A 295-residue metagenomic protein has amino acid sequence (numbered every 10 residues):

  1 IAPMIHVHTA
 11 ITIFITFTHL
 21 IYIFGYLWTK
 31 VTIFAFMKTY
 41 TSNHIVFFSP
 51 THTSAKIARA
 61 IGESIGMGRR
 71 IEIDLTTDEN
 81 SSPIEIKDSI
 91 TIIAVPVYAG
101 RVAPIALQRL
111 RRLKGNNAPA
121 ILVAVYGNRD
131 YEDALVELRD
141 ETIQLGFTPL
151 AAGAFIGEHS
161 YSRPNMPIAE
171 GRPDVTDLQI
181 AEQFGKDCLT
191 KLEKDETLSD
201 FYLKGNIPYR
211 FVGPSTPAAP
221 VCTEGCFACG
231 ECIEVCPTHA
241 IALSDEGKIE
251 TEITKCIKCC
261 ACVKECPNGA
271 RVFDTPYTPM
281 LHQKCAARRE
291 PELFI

Functional and structural regions predicted by a protein language model:
I1-I15: Extreme N-terminal basic, low-complexity initiation segments that serve as generic localization/processing leaders
V7-T9, L20-G25, A35: Short hydrophobic alpha-helical segments enriched in small aliphatic residues
T32-H44, S49-T76, S81-S215, D274-I295: FMN-binding flavodoxin-like domain, especially the glycine-rich phosphate-binding loop
D200-P237: A mid-sequence, solvent-exposed acidic-amphipathic segment
C222, F227-E252, A261-T278: Iron-sulfur cluster-binding cysteine motifs and their immediate structural context in ferredoxin-like electron-transfer
E250-P267, L281-I295: Short microdomains enriched in Cys/His and/or Lys/Arg
